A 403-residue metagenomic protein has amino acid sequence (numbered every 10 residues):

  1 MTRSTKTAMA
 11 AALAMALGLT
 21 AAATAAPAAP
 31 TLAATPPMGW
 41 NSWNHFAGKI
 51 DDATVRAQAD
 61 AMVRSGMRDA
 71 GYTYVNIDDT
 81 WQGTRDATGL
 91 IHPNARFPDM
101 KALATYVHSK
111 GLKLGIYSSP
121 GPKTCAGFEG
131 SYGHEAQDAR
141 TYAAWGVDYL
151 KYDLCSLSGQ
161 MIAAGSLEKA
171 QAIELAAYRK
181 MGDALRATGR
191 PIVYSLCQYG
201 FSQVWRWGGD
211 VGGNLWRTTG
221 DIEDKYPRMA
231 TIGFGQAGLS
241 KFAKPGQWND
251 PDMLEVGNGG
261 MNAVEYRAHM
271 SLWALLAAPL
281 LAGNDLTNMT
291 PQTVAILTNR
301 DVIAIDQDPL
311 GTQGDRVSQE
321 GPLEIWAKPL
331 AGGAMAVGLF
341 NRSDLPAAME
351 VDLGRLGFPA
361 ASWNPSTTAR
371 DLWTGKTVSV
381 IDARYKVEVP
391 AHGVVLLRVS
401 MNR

Functional and structural regions predicted by a protein language model:
M1-A10: Bacterial N-terminal signal peptides that target proteins for export
A10-T20: Bacterial N-terminal signal peptides
P37-S42, G71-D78, K113-S118, D148-D153 (+7 more regions): Structural recognition of the beta-strand scaffold that forms the well-ordered cores of secreted hydrolase catalytic
Q58, M62-L167: Aromatic-lined carbohydrate-binding/catalytic grooves of carbohydrate-active enzymes
L112-F128, G182-Q203: Aromatic-lined carbohydrate-recognition surfaces of secreted/lumenal glycan-active proteins
Q137, R190-D285, D306: Glycan-recognition surfaces
W273-L276, L281-G283, Q319-P359: Carbohydrate-binding surface patches
V380-R403: C-terminal beta-strand-rich structural cap/linker in extracellular carbohydrate-active enzymes
